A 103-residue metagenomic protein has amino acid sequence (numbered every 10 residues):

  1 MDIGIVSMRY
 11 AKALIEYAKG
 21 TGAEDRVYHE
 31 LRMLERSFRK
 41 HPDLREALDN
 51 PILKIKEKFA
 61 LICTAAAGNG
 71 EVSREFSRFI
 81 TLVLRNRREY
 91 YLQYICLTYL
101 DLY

Functional and structural regions predicted by a protein language model:
M1-Y103: Elongated, mostly alpha-helical coiled-coil "stalk/stator" tethers of large membrane protein machines
